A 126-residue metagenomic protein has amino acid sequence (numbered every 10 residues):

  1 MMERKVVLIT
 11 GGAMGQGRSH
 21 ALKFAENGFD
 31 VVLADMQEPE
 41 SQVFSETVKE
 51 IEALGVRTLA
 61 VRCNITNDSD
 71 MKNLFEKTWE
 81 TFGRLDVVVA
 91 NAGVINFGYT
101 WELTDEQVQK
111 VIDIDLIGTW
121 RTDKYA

Functional and structural regions predicted by a protein language model:
M2-F82, N96, E106-Q107: Short-chain dehydrogenase/reductase
L74, V89, T122-A126: Hydrophobic positions on the long internal alpha-helix of Rossmann-like NAD(P)-dependent oxidoreductase domains
L85: Conserved catalytic-core element of eukaryotic-like protein kinases
G93-Y99: Helix N-cap/beta-alpha junction loops of NAD(P)-dependent oxidoreductase domains
Y99-T100, T104-I112: Substrate-binding pocket helix/loop in short-chain dehydrogenase/reductase
